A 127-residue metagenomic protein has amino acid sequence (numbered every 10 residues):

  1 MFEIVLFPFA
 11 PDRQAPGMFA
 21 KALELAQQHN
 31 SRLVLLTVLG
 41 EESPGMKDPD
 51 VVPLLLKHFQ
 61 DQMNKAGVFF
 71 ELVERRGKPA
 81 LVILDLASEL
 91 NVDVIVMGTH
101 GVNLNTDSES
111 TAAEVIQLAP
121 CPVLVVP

Functional and structural regions predicted by a protein language model:
M1-D48: Small/aliphatic-rich secondary-structure junction motif
K21, L25, D50-F59, V82-L84: Short, solvent-exposed amphipathic alpha-helices that sit in or adjacent to ligand/effector-binding or catalytic
Q27, N64, Q117: Anion (oxyanion) recognition and catalysis
S31-R32, V68, V92, C121: Short glycine/serine/threonine/alanine-rich loop segments
V34-L36, E71-R75, L124: General small-molecule cofactor/ligand-binding pocket signal
V51, E74-K78, P127: Short beta->alpha linker loops
D61-I95, G101-V102: Structural beta-alpha unit
L86-P127: Gly/Ser-rich helix-loop-strand patches that form or flank binding pockets for ribonucleotide-derived cofactors
